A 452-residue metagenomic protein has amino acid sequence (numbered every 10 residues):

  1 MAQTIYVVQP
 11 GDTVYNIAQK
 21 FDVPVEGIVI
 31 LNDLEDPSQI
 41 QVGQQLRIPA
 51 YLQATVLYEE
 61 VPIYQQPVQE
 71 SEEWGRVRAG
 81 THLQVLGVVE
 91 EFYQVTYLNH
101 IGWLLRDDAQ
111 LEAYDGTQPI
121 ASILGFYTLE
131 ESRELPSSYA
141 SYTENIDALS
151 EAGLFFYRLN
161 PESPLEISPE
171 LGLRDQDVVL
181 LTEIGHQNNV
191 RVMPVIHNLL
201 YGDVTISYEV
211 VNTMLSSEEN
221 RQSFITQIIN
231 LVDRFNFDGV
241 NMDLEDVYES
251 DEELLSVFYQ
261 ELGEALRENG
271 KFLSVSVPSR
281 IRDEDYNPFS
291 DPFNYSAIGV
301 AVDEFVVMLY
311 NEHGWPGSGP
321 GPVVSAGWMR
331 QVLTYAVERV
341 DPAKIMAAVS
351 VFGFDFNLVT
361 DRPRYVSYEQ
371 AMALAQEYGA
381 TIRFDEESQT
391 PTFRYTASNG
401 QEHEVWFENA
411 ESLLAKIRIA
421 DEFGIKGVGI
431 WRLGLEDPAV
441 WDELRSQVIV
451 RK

Functional and structural regions predicted by a protein language model:
M1-D22, Q44-L46, A50-T81: Primarily a LysM-type cell-wall glycan-binding module
I5, V14-N16, E26-G27, Q45 (+1 more regions): SH3/SH3-like beta-barrel superfamily modules
G27, S38-Y51, T96-G125: Boundary regions of SH3-family modules and the immediately adjacent low-complexity/disordered segments in eukaryotic
L111-Q222: Glycan-recognition patch characteristic of GH18 chitinases/ENGases and related GlcNAc/peptidoglycan-binding proteins
S137-E162, Q227-V240, I419-G427: Catalytic domains of carbohydrate-active enzymes, especially glycoside hydrolases
G153-F156, S223-L254, E304-G319: Active-site groove signature of glycoside hydrolases
E162-Q176, E252-E377: Substrate-binding surface in catalytic domains of secreted glycosidases
G202, Y208-V211, V349-K416, V440 (+1 more regions): Glycan-binding loop/region signatures in secreted carbohydrate-active enzymes
